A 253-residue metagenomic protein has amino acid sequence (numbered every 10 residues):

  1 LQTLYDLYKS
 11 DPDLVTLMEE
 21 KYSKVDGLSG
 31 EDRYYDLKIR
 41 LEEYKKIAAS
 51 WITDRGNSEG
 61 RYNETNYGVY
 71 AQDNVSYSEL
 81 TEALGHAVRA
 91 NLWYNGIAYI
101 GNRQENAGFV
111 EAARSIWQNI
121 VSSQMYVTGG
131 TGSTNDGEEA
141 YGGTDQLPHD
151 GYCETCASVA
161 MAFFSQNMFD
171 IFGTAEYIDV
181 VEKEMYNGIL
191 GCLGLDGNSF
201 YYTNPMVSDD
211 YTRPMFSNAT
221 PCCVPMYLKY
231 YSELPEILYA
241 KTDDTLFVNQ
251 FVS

Functional and structural regions predicted by a protein language model:
L1-S253: Glycan-recognition and catalytic cores of secretory/periplasmic carbohydrate-active enzymes
